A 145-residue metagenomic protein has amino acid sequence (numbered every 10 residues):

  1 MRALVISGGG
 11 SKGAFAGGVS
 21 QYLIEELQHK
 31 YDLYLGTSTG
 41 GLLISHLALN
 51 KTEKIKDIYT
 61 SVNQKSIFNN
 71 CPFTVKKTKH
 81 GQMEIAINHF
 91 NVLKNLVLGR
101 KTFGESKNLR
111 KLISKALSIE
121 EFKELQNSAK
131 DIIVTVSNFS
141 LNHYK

Functional and structural regions predicted by a protein language model:
M1-R2, K130: A short, charged/proline- and glycine-enriched loop that marks the coil->beta-strand transition at the N-terminal
R2-V5, G10-I113: Patatin-like phospholipase
K65-P72, L117-D131: A short alpha-helix-loop-beta-strand transition element characteristic of N-terminal alpha/beta dinucleotide-binding
K77-Q82, F122, N142-Y144: Intrinsically disordered, low-complexity coil segments
Q126-K145: Active-site gating loop/helix substructures
